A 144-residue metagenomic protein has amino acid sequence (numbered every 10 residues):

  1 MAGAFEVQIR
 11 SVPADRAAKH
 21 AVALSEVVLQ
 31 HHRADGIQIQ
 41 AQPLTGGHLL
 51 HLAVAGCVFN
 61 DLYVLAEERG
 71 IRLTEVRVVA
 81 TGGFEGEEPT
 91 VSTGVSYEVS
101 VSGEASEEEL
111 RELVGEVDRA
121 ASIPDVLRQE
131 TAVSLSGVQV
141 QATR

Functional and structural regions predicted by a protein language model:
M1-L52, L62-R144: Extended beta-strand/beta-hairpin segments
C57-V58: Alpha-helical metal-binding/catalytic segments enriched in His/Glu/Asp
